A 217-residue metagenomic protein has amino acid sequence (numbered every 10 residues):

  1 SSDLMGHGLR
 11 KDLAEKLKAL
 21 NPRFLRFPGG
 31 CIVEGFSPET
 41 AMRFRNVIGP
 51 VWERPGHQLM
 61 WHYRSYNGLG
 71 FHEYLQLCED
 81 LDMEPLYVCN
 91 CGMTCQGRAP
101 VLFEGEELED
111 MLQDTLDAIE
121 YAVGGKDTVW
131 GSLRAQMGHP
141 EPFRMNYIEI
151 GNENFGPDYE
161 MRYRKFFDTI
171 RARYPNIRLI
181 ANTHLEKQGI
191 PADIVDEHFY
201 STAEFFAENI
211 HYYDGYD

Functional and structural regions predicted by a protein language model:
K11-E34, E39, G70-L86: Catalytic domains of carbohydrate-active enzymes, especially glycoside hydrolases
D12-E15, E73-Q76, D80, Q113 (+2 more regions): Alpha-helical scaffolding segments of alpha/beta enzyme cores, especially the outer helices of TIM-barrel or partial
N21, L25, C78, A118 (+2 more regions): Conserved, mostly hydrophobic/aromatic
F27-G30, G35-M42, V88-N90, Q96-V101 (+3 more regions): Short, solvent-exposed loop/turn and secondary-structure capping segments
V33-F71, R98-Q113, E120, G124-E149: Aromatic- and acidic-residue-enriched carbohydrate-binding clefts of CAZyme catalytic domains
R134, N154-D217: Noncatalytic carbohydrate-binding groove/subsite architecture in carbohydrate-active enzymes
